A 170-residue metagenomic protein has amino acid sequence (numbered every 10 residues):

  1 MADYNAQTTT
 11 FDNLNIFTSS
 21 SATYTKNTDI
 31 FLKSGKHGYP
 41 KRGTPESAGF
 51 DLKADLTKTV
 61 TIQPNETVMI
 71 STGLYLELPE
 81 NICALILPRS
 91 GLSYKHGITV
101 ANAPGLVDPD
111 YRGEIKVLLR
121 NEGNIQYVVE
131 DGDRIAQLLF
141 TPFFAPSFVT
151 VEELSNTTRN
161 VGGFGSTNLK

Functional and structural regions predicted by a protein language model:
M1-K170: DUTPase catalytic domain/fold
